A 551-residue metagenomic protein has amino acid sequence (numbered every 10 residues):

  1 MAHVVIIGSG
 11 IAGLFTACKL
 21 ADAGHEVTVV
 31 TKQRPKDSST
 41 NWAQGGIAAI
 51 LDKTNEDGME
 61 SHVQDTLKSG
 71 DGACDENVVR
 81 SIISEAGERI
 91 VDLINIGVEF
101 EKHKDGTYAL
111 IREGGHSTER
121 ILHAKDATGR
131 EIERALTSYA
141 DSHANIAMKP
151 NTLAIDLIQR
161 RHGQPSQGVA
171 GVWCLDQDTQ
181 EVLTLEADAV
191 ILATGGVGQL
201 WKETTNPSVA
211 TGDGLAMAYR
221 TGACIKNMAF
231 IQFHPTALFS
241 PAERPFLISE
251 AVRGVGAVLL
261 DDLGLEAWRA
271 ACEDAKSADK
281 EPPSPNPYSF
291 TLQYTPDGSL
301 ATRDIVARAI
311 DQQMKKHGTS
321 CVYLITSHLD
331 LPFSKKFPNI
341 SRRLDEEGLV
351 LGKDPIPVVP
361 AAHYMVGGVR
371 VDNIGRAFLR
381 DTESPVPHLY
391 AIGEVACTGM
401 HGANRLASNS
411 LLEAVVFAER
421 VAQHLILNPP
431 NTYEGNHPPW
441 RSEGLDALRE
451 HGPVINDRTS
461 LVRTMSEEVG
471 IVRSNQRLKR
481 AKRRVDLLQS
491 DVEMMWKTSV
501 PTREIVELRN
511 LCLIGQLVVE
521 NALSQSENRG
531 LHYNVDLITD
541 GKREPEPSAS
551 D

Functional and structural regions predicted by a protein language model:
M1-A2, T16, H25, R34-D37 (+12 more regions): Glycine- and aromatic-enriched mobile tails/lids
M1-A2, T179-A189, P385-H388: Core beta-strand elements of the Rossmann-like FAD/NAD(P) dinucleotide-binding domain in flavoenzyme oxidoreductases
M1-V4, D22, Q167, V182: Extreme N-terminal leader/targeting segments of oxidoreductases
V4-V29: N-terminal Rossmann-like FAD-binding beta1-loop-alpha1 element of flavoenzymes
S9-G10, T184-T211, L389-H401: Catalytic-site beta-strand/loop segments enriched in glycine and acidic/polar residues
K32-D178, Q199, I231-P235, R244-K336 (+2 more regions): Conserved N-terminal/central alpha/beta ligand/cofactor-binding core
A189-A242, F246, K315-K316, A407-R420: Glycine-rich loop(s) and the adjacent beta-strand/alpha-helix scaffold that form part
A216-N227, Q312-H317, L329-P357: Flavin-binding catalytic cores
